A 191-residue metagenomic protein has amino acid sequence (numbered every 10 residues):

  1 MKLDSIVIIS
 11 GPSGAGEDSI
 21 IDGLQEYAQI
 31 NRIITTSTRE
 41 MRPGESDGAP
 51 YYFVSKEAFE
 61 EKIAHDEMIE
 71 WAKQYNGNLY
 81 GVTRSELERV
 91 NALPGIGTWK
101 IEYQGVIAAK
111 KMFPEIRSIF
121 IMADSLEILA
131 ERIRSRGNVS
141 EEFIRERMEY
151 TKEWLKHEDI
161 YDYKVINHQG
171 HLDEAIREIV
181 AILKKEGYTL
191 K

Functional and structural regions predicted by a protein language model:
M1-D4: Phosphate-binding P-loop
I9: Hydrophobic anchor at the beta1->P-loop junction of P-loop NTPases
P12: P-loop (Walker A) phosphate-binding loop of NTP-binding proteins
E17-D18: Walker A/P-loop
E26-I34: Post-Walker A helix-loop "phosphate-sensing" segment adjacent to the P-loop in P-loop NTPases
S37-G97: ATP-dependent small-molecule kinase phosphotransfer cores that center on conserved nucleotide phosphate-binding segments
G97-E102, K111-S135: Conserved phosphate-donor/acceptor-positioning beta-strand/loop module used by diverse small-molecule
E131, S135, E153-K191: NTP-dependent small-molecule kinase module
